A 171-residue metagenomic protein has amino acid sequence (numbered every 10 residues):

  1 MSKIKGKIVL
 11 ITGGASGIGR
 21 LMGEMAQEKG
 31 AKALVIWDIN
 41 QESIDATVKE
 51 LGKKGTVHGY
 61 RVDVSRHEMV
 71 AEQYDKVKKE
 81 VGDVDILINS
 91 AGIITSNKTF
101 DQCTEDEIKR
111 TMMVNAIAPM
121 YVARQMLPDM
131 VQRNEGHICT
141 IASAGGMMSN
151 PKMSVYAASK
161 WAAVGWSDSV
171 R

Functional and structural regions predicted by a protein language model:
S2-L34: Canonical Rossmann dinucleotide-binding motif of NAD(H)/NADP(H)-dependent dehydrogenases/reductases, specifically
A31-A46: Conserved glycine-rich Rossmann-like NAD(P)H-binding loop of the short-chain dehydrogenase/reductase
Q41-E42, R61-E72, E105: The beta1-alpha1 cofactor-binding region of Rossmann-like NAD(H)/NADP(H)-dependent oxidoreductases
K98-F100, T104-K109: Substrate-binding pocket helix/loop in short-chain dehydrogenase/reductase
F100-D101, N150-S154: Active-site loop immediately N-terminal to the catalytic Tyr-X3-Lys motif of short-chain dehydrogenase/reductase
A123, S159: Active-site helix of classical SDR
S143: Residue(s) in the substrate-gating loop at a strand-loop-helix junction that position the organic substrate next
